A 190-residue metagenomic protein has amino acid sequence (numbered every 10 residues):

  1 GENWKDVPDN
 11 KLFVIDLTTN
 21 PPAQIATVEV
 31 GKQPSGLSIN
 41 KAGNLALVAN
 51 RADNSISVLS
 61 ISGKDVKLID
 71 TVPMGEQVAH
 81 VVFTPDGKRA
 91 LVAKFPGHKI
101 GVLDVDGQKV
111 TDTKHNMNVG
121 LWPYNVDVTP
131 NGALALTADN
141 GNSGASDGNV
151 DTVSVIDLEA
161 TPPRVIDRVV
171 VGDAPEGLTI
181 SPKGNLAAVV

Functional and structural regions predicted by a protein language model:
G1-V190: Predominantly soluble domains enriched in secretory-pathway, periplasmic, or organellar proteins
